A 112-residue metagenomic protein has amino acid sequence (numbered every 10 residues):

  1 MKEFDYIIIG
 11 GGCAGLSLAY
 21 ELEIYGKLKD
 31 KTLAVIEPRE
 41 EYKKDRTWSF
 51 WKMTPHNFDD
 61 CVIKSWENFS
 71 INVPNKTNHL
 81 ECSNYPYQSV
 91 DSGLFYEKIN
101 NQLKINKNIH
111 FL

Functional and structural regions predicted by a protein language model:
M1-A14, A34-I36: Beta1/beta-strand and adjacent pyrophosphate-binding region of the FAD-binding site in flavoprotein oxidoreductases
M1-F4, G26-D30, I105: Short, Lys/Arg-enriched, disordered terminal segments
F4-Y6, W48-F50, Y87: Aromatic side chains
S17, E21-K76, L94: N-terminal FAD cofactor-binding segment of flavoenzymes
P74-L112: Conserved N-terminal helical subregion
